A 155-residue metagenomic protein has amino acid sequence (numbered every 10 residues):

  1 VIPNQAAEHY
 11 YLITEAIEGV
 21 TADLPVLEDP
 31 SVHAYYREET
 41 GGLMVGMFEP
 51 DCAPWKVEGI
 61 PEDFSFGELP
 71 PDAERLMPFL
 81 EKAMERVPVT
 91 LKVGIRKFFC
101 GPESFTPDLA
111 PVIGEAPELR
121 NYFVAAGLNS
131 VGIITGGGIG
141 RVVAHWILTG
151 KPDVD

Functional and structural regions predicted by a protein language model:
V1, D23, S31-V32, T40 (+2 more regions): C-terminal catalytic lobe of FAD-dependent flavoproteins
V1-D23: Central helical "cap/lid" subdomain
I13-A16, R37, I113-G114: Short beta-strand-to-turn element immediately C-terminal to the catalytic PLP-Schiff-base lysine in fold type I
I17-F48: Conserved FAD-binding catalytic core of PHBH/FMO-like flavoproteins
E18, G59-I60: Short, glycine/charged-enriched secondary-structure capping and boundary segments
F48-K56: A glycine-rich, aromatic-flanked flexible loop/lid motif
